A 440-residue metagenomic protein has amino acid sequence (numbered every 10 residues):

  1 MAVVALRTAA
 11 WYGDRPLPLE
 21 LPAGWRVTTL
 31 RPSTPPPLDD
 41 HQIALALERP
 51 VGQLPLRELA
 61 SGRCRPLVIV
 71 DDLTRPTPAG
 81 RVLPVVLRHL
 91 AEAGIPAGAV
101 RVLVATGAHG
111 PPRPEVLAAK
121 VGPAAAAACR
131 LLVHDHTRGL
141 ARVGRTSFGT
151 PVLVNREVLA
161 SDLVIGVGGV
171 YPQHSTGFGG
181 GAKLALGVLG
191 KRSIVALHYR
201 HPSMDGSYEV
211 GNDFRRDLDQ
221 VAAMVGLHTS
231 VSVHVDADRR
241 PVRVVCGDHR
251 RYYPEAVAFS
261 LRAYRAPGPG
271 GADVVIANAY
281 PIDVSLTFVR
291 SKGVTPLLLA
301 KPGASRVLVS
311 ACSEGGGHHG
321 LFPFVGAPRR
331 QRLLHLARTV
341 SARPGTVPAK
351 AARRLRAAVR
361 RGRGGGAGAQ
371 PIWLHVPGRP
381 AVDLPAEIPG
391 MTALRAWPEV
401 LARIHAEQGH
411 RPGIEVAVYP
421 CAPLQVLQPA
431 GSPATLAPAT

Functional and structural regions predicted by a protein language model:
M1-L47: N-terminal amphipathic/basic leader segments beginning at the initiator methionine
V51-L67, E92-G98, A266-D273, A300-K301 (+1 more regions): Glycine-rich phosphate/diphosphate-binding loops that line cofactor/substrate pockets in enzymes
R65-P76, R101-G107, V275-N278: Short glycine-rich or small-residue beta-strand-to-loop segments that form or flank ligand, phosphate, metal/Fe-S
A91, R290-T440: C-terminal non-catalytic interaction/assembly regions of soluble proteins
P112-F178: An acidic, phosphate/nucleotide-engaging active-site surface
A160-R239: Internal metal/ion-chelating core segments
Y208-D283: Membrane-embedded hairpin module used as a gating/binding unit in multi-pass transport and secretion proteins
Y253-G316, V340: Active-site segments that bind and position negatively charged phosphate/pyrophosphate groups
